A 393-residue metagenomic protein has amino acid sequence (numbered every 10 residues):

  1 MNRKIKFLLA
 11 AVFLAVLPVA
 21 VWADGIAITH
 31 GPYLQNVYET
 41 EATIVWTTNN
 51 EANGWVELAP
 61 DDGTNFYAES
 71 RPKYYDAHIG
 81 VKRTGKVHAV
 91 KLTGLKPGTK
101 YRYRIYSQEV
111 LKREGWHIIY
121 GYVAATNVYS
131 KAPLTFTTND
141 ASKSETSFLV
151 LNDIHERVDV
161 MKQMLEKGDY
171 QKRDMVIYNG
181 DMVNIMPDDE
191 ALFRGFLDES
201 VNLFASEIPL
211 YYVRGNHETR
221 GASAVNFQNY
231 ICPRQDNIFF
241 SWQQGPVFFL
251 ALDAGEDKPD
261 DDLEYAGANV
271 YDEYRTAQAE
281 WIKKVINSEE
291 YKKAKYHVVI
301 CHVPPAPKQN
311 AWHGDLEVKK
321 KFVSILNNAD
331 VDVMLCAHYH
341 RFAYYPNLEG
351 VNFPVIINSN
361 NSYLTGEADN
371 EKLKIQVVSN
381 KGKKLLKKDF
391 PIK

Functional and structural regions predicted by a protein language model:
M1-L9: Bacterial N-terminal signal peptides that target proteins for export
A10-A20: Bacterial N-terminal signal peptides
V21-V150, Y170-Q171, D369-K393: Acidic, histidine-bearing metal-coordination/catalytic regions of metal-dependent phosphoesterases
I105-T135, E190-N287, K321-N327, Y344-Q376: Extended active-site neighborhood of metal-dependent phosphoesterases/phosphodiesterases
S144-A222, N229: Conserved, compact domain cores that house catalytic/ligand-binding motifs in diverse enzymes and effector modules
L149-N152, M175-D181, I208-N216, V298-H302 (+2 more regions): Active-site neighborhood of phospho(di)ester-bond hydrolases with catalytic His/Asp-centered motifs
E156-V160, N184-P187, R214-S223, D257-D261 (+4 more regions): Active-site environment of divalent metal-dependent phosphoester hydrolases
Y265, Y271, E289-V333: Active-site-proximal segments of metal-dependent phosphoesterases and phosphodiesterases across multiple
